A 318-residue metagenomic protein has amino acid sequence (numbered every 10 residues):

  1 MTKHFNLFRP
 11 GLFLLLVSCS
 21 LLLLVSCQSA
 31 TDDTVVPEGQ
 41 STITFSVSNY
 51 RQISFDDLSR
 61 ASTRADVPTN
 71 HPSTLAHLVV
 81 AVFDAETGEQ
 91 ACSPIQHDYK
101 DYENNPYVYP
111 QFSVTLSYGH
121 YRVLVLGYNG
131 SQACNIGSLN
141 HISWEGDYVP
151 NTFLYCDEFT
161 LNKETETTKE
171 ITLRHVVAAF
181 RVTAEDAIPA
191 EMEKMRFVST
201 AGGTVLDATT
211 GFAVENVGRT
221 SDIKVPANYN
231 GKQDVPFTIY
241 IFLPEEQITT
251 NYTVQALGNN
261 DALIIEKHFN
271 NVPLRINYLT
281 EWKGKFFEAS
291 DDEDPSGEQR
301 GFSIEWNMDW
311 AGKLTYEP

Functional and structural regions predicted by a protein language model:
T2-L15: Bacterial N-terminal signal peptides that target proteins for export
L23-S26: C-terminal motif of bacterial Sec signal peptides marking the signal peptidase cleavage site
Q28-T31: Bacterial signal peptide processing site
G39-R51, F180-D186: A short, amphipathic beta-strand motif
V67-G137, M192-Y278, M308-P318: Tryptophan-paired
E145-V176, T183-E185, K267-P318: Extracellular beta-sheet/turn segments enriched in Thr/Pro/Gly and aliphatic residues
E170-V177, I239-E245: Conserved "repeat-terminator" motif of extracellular CCP/Sushi domains
I171-A190, M195-G203: A short, solvent-exposed, low-complexity linear motif enriched for acidic/polar residues with Pro/Gly/Ser/Thr
